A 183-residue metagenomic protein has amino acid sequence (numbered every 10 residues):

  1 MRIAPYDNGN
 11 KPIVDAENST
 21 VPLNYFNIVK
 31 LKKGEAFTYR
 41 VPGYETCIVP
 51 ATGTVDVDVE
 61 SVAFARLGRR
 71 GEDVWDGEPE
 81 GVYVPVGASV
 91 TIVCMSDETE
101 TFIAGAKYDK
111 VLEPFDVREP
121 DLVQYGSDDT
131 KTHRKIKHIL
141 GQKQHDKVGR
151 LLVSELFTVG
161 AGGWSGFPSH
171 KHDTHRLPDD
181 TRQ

Functional and structural regions predicted by a protein language model:
M1-R2, Y6-N8, A16, Y39 (+2 more regions): Sequence termini and other peripheral, non-core segments
D7-T38, T132-Q183: A short glycine-rich, His/Asp/Glu-containing loop-to-beta-strand
K33-A36, T52, P79, P85-S89 (+1 more regions): Tight coil/turn sites that cap or link beta-strands
F37-Y39, V57-D58, R66, V82-V84 (+2 more regions): Short beta-strand His + acidic residue motifs that chelate non-heme Fe in jelly-roll/DSBH and cupin folds
P42-R66, V84, A161-G162, T174-Q183: Glycine- and acidic-residue-biased ligand/ion/polar-headgroup-sensing regions
A65-P79: Blade-loop segments of beta-propeller domains
G77-T132: Hydrophobic alpha-helical segments and helix pairs
